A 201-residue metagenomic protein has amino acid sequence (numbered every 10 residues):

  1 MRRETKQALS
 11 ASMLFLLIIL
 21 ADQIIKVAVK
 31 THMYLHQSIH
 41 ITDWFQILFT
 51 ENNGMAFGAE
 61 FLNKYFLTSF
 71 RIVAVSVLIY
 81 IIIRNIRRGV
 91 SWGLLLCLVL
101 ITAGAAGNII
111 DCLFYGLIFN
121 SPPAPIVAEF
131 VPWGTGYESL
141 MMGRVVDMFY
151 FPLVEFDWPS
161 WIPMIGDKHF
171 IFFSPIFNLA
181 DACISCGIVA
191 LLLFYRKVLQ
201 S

Functional and structural regions predicted by a protein language model:
M1-S201: Alpha-helical transmembrane bundles and membrane-interface segments of multipass inner-membrane proteins
